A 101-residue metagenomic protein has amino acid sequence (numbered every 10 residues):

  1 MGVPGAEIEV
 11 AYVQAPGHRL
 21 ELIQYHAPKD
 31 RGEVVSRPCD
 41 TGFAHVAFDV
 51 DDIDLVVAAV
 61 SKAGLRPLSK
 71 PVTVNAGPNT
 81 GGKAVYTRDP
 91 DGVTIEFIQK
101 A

Functional and structural regions predicted by a protein language model:
M1-G17: Short, structured active-site "lid" loops
A15-L20, Q24-D91: Vicinal oxygen chelate
F97-A101: Short beta->alpha transition motifs characteristic of CBS
